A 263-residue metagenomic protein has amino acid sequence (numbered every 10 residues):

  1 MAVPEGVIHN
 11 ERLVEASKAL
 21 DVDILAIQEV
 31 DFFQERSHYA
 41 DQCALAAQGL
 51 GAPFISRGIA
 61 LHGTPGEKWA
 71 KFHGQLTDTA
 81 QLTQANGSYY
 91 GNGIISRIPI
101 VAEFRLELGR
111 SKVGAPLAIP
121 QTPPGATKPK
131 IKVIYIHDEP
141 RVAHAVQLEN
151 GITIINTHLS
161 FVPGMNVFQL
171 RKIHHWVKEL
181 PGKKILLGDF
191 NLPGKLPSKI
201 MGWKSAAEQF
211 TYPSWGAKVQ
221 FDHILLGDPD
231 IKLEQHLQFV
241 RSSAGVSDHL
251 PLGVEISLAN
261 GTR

Functional and structural regions predicted by a protein language model:
M1, L13-Y39, I95, V146 (+4 more regions): Active-site beta-strand/loop signature of hydrolases that rely on acidic residues for catalysis
M1-E11, P116-I136, S160: Acidic/histidine-rich helix-loop elements that form or flank divalent-metal/phosphate-binding sites at the catalytic
M1-Y89, V167, R171, S243-A244 (+1 more regions): N-terminal, active-site-proximal structural segment of metallo-dependent hydrolase catalytic domains
A47-G51, T83-E103, L148, A217-L233 (+1 more regions): Conserved beta strand-loop-helix elements of the APE1-like EEP
I55-L61, E103-G109, E234-F239: Conserved S-adenosyl-L-methionine
T77-Q84, K130-I134, Q209-P213, F239-S243: Short, P/G- and charge-enriched loop/turn segments at secondary-structure junctions
N92-A102, L106, K112-Q121, H137-N156 (+1 more regions): Beta-strand-turn-beta hairpins that frame and shape the catalytic cleft of phosphate-ester-processing enzymes
R105, V162-I185, F190-R263: Metal-dependent phosphoester-hydrolase catalytic domains
